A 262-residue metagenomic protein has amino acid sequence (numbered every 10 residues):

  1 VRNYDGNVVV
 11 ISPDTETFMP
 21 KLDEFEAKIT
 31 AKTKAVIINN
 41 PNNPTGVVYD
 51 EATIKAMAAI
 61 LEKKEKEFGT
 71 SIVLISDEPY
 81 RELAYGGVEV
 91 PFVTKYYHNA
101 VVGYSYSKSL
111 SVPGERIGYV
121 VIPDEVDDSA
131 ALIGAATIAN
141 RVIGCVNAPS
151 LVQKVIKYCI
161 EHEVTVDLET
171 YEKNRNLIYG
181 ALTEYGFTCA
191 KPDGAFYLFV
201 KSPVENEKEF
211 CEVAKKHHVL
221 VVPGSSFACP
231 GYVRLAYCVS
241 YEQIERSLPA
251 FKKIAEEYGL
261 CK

Functional and structural regions predicted by a protein language model:
V1-K262: PLP-dependent class I/II
